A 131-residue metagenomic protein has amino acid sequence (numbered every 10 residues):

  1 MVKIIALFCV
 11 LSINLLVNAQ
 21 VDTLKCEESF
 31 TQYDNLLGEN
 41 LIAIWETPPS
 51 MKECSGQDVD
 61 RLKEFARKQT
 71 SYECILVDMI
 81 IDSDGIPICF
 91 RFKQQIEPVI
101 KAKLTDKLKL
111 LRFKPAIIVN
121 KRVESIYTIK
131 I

Functional and structural regions predicted by a protein language model:
I4-I13: Sec-dependent N-terminal signal peptides
A6, N18-I131: Charge-biased low-complexity segments
